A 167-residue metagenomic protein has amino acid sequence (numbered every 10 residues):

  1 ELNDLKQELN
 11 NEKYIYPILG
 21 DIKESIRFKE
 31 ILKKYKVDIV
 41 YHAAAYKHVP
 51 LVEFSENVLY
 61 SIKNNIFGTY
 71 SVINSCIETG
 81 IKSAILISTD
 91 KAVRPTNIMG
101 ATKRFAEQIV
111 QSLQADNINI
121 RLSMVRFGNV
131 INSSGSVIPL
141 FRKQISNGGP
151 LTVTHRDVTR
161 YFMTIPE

Functional and structural regions predicted by a protein language model:
N3-E8: Short alpha-helix adjacent to the SAM-binding motif of class I
N10, Y16-I39: Conserved Rossmann-fold cofactor-binding substructure of NAD(P)-dependent oxidoreductases
P17, L86, M124-R126: Conserved beta-strand scaffold in the Rossmann-like NAD(H)/NADP(H)-binding core of dehydrogenases/reductases
K23, A45, A92, V130-N132: Conserved sequence/active-site signature of Rossmann-fold short-chain dehydrogenase/reductase
I26, I66, Y70, P166: Conserved active-site region of classical short-chain dehydrogenase/reductase
K36, A44-E107, S112, L122: Conserved Rossmann-fold NAD(P)-dependent oxidoreductase catalytic core, especially the SDR/UDP-sugar
V40, K47, F141: Conserved RecA-like P-loop NTPase ATPase core
I77, I98, R104-E167: NAD(P)-dependent short-chain dehydrogenase/reductase
